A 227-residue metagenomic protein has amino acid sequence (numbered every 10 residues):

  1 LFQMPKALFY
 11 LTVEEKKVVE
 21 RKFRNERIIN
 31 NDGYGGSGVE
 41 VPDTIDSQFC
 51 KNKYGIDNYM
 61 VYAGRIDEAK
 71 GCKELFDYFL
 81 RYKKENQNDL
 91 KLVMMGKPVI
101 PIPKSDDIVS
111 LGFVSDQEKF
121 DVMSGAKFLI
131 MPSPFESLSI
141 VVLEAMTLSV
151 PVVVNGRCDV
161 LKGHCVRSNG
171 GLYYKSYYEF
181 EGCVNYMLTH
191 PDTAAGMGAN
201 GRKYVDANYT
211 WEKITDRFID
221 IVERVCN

Functional and structural regions predicted by a protein language model:
L1-I45, I56: Donor nucleotide-sugar binding/catalytic pocket of nucleotide-sugar-dependent glycosyltransferases
F9, K51-K70, F76-R81, V93: Conserved donor-binding/catalytic core segment of Leloir-type glycosyltransferases
G96-F120, F128: Nucleotide-activated donor-binding/catalytic signature segment of Leloir-type glycosyltransferases, i.e., the conserved
P103, R157-S168, Y173: Short acidic/histidine- and often glycine-rich active-site loop of Leloir-type glycosyltransferases that engages
F113, R167-Y178, Y186-P191: Conserved acidic donor-binding segment of nucleotide-sugar-dependent glycosyltransferases
P134: Aromatic "clamp/platform" in nucleotide-sugar-dependent glycosyltransferases that forms part of the donor/acceptor
P151-N155: Short hydrophobic beta-strand element within catalytic cores of glycosyltransferases and related nucleotide-activated
Y186, T193-A207, R217: A short, well-ordered alpha-helix in the C-terminal region of glycosyltransferases
